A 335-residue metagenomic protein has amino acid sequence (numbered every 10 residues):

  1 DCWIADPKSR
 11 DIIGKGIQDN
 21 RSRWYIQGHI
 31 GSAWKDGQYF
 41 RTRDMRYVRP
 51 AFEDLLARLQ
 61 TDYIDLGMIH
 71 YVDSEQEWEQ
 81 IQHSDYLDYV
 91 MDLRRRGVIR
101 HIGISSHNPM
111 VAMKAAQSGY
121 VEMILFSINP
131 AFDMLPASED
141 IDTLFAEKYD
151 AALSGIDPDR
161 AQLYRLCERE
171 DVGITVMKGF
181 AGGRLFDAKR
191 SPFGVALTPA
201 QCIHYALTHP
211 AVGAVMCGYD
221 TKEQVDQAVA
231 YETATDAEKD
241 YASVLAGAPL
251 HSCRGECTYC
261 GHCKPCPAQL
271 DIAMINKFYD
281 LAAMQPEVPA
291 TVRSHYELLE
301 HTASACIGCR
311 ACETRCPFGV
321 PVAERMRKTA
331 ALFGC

Functional and structural regions predicted by a protein language model:
D1-G28, D62, R95: N-terminal binding-site loop/beta-alpha segment at the start of enzyme catalytic domains that lines or forms
D6-P7, V72-M274, M284-L298, E324: Beta/alpha (TIM)-barrel catalytic core signal, keyed to glycine-rich beta->alpha loops juxtaposed to Asp/Glu that bind
I17-R46, H70-D73: Structural motif corresponding to the early beta-alpha repeats
M45-L56, Y89: Short, well-ordered amphipathic alpha-helical segments that serve as non-catalytic structural scaffolds within diverse
D54-W78: Active-site groove signature of glycoside hydrolases
C257-C266, C306-C312, C316: Short cysteine clusters
P267-A283, T314, F318-L332: Iron-sulfur (Fe-S) cluster-binding segments and ferredoxin-like electron-carrier domains, especially [2Fe-2S]
E297-A311, A323, G334-C335: Iron-sulfur-cluster electron-transfer modules
